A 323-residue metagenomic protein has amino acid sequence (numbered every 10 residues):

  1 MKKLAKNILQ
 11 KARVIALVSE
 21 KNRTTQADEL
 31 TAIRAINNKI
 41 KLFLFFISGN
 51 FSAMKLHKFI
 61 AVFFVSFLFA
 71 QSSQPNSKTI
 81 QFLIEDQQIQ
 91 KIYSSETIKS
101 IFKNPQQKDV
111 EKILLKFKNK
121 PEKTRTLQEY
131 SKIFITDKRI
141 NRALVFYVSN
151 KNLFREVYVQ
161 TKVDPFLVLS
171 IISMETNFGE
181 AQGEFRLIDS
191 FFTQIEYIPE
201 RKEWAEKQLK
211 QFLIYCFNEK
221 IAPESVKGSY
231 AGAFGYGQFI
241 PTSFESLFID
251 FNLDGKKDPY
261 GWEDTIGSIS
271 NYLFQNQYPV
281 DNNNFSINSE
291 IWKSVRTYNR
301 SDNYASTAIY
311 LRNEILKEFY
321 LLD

Functional and structural regions predicted by a protein language model:
K3-V14, T25-N38: Ser/Thr-rich, low-complexity intrinsically disordered segments
L9, L44-F46, F51-S52: Short hydrophobic targeting helices and cationic amphipathic motifs that mediate membrane/organellar targeting
A32-I33, N37-I40, D264, N299: Short, mixed-charge aromatic SLiMs
N50-F59, V65-E206, Q211-K227, G232 (+1 more regions): Cell-wall glycan-active module
Q238: Functionally critical loop-and-helix segments that line ligand-binding/catalytic clefts of soluble enzyme domains
